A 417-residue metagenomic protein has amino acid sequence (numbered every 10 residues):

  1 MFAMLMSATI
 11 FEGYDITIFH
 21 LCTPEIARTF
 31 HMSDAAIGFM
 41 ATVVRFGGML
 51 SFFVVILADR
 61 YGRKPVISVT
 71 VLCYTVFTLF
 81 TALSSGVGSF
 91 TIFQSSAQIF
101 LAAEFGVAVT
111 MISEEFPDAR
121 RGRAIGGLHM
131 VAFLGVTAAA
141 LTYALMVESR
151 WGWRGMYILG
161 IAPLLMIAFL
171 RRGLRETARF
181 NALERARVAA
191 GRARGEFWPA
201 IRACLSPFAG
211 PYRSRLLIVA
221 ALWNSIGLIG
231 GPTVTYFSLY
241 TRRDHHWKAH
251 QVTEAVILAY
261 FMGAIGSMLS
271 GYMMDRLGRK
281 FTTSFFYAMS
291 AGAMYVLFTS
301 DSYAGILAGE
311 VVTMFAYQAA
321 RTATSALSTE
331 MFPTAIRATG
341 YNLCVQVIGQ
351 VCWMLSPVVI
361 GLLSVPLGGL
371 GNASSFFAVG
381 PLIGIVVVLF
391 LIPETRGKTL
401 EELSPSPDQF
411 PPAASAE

Functional and structural regions predicted by a protein language model:
F19-H20, P211-A264, W353-P357: Extracytoplasmic gate region of multi-pass secondary transporters
H20-S51, H250: Extracellular/periplasmic helix-loop-helix junction of adjacent transmembrane segments in MFS-like secondary
T42-I56, I257-L269: Central cavity-lining transmembrane alpha-helices of secondary-active solute carriers, predominantly the Major
L50-V87, M274-K280: Conserved MFS/SLC helix-loop-helix module at the cytosolic interface between two early adjacent transmembrane helices
F77, S89-A103, G305-A319: Hydrophobic core of transmembrane alpha-helices in multi-pass small-molecule transporters, especially MFS/SLC-type
F93-M130: Cytoplasmic helix-loop-helix junction between adjacent transmembrane helices in 12-TM secondary transporters
R121-E148, V345-P357: Glycine-rich segments within core transmembrane alpha-helices of 12-TM secondary carriers
A335-L367: A late C-terminal transmembrane helix in Major Facilitator Superfamily
